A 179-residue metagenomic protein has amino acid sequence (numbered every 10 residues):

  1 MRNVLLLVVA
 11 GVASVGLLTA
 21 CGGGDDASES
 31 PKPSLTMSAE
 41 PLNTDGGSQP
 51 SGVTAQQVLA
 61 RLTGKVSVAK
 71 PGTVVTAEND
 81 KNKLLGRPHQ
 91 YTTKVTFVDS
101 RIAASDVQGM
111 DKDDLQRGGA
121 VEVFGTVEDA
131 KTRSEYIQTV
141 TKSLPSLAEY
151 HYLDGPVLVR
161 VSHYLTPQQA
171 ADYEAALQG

Functional and structural regions predicted by a protein language model:
M1-V8: Bacterial N-terminal signal peptides that target proteins for export
G16-A20: C-terminal motif of bacterial Sec signal peptides marking the signal peptidase cleavage site
C21-T54: N-terminal low-complexity, Pro/Thr-rich disordered segments that flank secretion/membrane-targeting signals
L42-D45, K112, I137-G179: A short, solvent-exposed beta-edge/loop patch
N43-V53, A60, G64-V68, V75-T76: Structured alpha/beta or helical-core interaction and ligand-binding surfaces enriched in interleaved
G47-A55, D113-R117, V127-A130, H163-T166 (+1 more regions): Solvent-exposed, acidic/flexible segments
A55-L59, T63, K131-S134, A170 (+1 more regions): Extracytoplasmic/secreted envelope proteins and their assembly/folding machinery, especially bacterial periplasmic
T63-L144: Short, solvent-exposed recognition patches
